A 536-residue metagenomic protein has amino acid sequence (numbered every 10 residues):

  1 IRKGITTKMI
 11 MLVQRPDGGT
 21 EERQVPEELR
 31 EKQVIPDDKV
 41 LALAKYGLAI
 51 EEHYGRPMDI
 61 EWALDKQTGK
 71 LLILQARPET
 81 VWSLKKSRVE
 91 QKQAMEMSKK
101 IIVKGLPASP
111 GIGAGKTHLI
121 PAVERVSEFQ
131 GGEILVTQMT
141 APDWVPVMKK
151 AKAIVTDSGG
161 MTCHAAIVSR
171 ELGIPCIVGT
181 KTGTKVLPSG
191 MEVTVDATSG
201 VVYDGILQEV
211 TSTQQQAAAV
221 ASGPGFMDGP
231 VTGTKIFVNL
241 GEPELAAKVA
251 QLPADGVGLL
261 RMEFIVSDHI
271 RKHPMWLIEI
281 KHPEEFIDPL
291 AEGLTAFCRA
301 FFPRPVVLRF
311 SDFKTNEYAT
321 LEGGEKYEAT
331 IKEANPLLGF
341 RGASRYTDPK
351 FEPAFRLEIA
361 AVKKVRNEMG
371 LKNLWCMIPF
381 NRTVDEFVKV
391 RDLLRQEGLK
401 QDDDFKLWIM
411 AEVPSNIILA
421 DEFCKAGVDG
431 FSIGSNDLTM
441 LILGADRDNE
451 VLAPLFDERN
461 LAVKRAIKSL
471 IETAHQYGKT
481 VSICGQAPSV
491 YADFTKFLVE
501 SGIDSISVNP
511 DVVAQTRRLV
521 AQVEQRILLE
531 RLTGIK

Functional and structural regions predicted by a protein language model:
I1-D59, L64-D65, L106-P110, A141 (+2 more regions): Conserved catalytic alpha/beta cores of large enzymes that bind or transform nucleotide phosphates and polynucleotides
K3, T7, L12-R15, E27 (+23 more regions): Generic structural "secondary-structure junction" signal
G4-R23, E52-S98, T184-Q214, E263-P274 (+5 more regions): Terminal amphipathic helices with adjacent charged low-complexity linkers/tails
R30-Q33, M95-K99: Generic C-terminus detector
P36, W144-V147, V155-G159, G183 (+3 more regions): Alpha-helix N-cap/helix-initiation motif
G47, A219-K536: Conserved alpha/beta-domain cores
E51-Y54, E124, M139, D143 (+2 more regions): Structural motif corresponding to the C-terminal cap of alpha-helices
Q67, L74, E79-S83, R88 (+3 more regions): Acidic, glycine-rich flexible loop/linker segments
